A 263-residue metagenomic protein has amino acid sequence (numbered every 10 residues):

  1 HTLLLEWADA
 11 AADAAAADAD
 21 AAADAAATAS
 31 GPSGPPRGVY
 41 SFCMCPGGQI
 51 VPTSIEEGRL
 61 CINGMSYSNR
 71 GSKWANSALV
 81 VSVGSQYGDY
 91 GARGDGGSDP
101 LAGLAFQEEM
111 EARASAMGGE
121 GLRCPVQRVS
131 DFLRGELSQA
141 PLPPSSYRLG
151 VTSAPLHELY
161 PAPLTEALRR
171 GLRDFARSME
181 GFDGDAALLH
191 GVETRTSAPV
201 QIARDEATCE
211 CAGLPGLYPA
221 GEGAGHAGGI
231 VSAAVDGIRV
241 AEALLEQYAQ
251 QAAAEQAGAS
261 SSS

Functional and structural regions predicted by a protein language model:
H1-G258, S262-S263: Residues forming the flavin
